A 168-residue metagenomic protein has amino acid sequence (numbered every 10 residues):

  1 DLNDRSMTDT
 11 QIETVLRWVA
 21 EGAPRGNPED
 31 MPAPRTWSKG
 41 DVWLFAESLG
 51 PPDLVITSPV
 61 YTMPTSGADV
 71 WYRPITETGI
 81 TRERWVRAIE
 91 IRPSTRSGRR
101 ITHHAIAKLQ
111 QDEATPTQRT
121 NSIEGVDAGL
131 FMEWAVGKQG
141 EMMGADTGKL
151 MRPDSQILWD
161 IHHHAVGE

Functional and structural regions predicted by a protein language model:
D1-T76, R84, A88, R92-R96 (+3 more regions): Aromatic- and Gly/Pro-enriched helix-to-coil junctions and flexible linker segments
G22, K108, G137-Q139: Glycine-centered secondary-structure boundary/capping sites
V55-I56, T120-G140, L158: Local beta-strand/beta-hairpin segments that build beta-sheet-rich folds
T65, T78, P93-S94, G129 (+1 more regions): Intrinsically disordered, low-complexity segments enriched in polar/charged residues with Gly/Pro, especially when
I75-E77, D146-T147: Generic recognition of flexible, low-complexity loop/linker segments
T81: A short acidic-Thr-Gly-centered motif at the start of a beta-strand
I91, S97-T120: Extended low-complexity, serine/threonine- and proline-enriched intrinsically disordered segments
F131-D154, H164-G167: Exposed beta-sheet edge/beta-hairpin loop segments within beta-rich domains
